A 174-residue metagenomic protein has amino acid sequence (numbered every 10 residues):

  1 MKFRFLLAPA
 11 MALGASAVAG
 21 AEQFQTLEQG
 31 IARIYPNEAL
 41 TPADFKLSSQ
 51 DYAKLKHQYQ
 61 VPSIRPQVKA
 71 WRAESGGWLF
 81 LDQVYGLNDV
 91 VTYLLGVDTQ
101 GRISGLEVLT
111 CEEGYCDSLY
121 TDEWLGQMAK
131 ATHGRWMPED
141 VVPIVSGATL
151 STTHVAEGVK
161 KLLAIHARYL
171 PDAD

Functional and structural regions predicted by a protein language model:
M1-L6: Bacterial N-terminal signal peptides that target proteins for export
A8-S16: Bacterial N-terminal signal peptides
A19-V142, T149-T153, E157-D174: Flexible, solvent-exposed loop/hinge segments and secondary-structure transition points
